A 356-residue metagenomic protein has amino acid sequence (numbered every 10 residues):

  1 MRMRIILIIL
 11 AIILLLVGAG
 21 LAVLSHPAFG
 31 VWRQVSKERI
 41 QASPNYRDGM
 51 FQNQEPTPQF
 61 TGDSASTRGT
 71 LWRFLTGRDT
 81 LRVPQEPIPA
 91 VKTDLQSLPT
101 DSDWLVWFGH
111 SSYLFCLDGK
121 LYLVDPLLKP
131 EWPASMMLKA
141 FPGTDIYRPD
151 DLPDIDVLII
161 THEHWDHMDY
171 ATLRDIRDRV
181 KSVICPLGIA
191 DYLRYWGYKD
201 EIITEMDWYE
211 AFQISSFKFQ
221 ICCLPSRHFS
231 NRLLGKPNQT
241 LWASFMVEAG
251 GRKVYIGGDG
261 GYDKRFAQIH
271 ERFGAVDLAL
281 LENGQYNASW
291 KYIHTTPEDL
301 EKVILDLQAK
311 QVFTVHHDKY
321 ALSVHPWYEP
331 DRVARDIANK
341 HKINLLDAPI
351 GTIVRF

Functional and structural regions predicted by a protein language model:
R2-W132, M137, R148, A249-G258 (+1 more regions): Metallo-beta-lactamase
V17, A22-A42, Y46, Q54 (+4 more regions): Cap/insert and terminal regions of metallo-dependent hydrolase folds
S43, M137-C185, T204, G274-L280: Active-site metal-binding motif and surrounding structural segment of the metallo-beta-lactamase
T80-D101, P186-R252, R332-I353: Metallo-beta-lactamase
F115, D125, H162, D169 (+6 more regions): Divalent metal-coordination and catalytic microenvironments
P126-L128, E163, S226-R227, G258-G260 (+2 more regions): Active-site metal-binding loops of divalent metal-dependent hydrolases
L128-D145, F229-K236, N287-I293, A321: Acidic/histidine-rich helix-loop elements that form or flank divalent-metal/phosphate-binding sites at the catalytic
A171-I176, W196, R265-I269, D299: A short acidic, amphipathic alpha-helical/loop segment
